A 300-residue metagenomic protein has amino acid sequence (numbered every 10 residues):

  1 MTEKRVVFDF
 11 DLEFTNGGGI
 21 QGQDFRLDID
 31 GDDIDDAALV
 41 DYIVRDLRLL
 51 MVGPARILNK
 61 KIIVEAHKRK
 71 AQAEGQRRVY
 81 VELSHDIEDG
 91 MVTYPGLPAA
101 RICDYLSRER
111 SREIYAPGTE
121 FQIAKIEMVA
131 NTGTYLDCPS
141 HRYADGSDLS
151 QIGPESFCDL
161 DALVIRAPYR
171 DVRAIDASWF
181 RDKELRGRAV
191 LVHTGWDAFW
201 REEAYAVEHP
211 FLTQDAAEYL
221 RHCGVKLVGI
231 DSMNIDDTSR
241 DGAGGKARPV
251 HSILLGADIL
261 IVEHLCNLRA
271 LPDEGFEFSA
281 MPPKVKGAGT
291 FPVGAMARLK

Functional and structural regions predicted by a protein language model:
M1-E3, G17, I29-I34, C223-G224: A short, structured loop/turn motif at beta-sheet edges
T2-K4, G19, R77, D159: Solvent-exposed loop and beta-edge segments used for protein-protein assembly and interaction
K4-L12: A short beta-strand signature
D11-T15, R298-K300: A generic structural motif
E13-D24: Short, cysteine-centered beta-strand-loop-beta hairpins and adjacent loop/turn segments enriched in charged/polar
D24-Q76: Acidic, low-complexity intrinsically disordered segments
G75-K300: Active-/binding-site microenvironments in catalytic and ligand-binding cores
